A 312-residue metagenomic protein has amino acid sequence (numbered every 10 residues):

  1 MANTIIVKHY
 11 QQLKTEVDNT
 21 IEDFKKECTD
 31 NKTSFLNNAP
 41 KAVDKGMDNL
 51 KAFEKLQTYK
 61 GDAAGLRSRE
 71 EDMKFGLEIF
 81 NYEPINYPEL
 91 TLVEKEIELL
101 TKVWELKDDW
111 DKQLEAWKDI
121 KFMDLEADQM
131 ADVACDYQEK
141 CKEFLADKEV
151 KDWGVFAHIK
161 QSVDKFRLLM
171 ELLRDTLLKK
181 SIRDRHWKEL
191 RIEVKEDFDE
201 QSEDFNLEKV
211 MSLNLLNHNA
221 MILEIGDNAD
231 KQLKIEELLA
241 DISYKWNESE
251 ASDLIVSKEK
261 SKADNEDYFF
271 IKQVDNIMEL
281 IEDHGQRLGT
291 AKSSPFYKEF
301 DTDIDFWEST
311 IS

Functional and structural regions predicted by a protein language model:
M1-S312: Extended alpha-helical scaffold segments
